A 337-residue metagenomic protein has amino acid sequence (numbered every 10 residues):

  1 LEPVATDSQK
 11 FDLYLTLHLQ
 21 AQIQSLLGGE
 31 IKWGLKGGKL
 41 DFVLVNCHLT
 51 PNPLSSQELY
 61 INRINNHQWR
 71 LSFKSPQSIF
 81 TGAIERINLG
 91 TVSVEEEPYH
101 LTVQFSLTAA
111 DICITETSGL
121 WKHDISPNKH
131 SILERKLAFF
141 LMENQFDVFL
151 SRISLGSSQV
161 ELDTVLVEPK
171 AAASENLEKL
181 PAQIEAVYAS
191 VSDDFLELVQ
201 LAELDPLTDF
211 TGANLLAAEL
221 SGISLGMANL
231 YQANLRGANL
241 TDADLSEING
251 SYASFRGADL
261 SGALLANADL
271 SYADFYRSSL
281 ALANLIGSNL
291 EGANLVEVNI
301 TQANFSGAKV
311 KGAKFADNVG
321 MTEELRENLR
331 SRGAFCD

Functional and structural regions predicted by a protein language model:
L1, T6-S8, L35-L40, G307: A broad structural signal for short, well-ordered beta-strand segments within beta-sheet-rich domains
L1-T16, Q20, T50-E175: C-terminal assembly and membrane-engagement modules of membrane-active proteins
A21-Q22, L26: Short amphipathic, basic-aromatic surface patches that mediate peripheral association with negatively charged
L27-T50, V103-F105: Extended low-complexity, serine/threonine- and proline-enriched intrinsically disordered segments
K32, G119-D124, R330-R332: Short intrinsically disordered coil segments
H48-P51, Q145, E203, G333: Short, flexible coil/linker elements and helix-boundary hinge sites characteristic of intrinsically disordered
A171-D337: Tandem repeat scaffolds
